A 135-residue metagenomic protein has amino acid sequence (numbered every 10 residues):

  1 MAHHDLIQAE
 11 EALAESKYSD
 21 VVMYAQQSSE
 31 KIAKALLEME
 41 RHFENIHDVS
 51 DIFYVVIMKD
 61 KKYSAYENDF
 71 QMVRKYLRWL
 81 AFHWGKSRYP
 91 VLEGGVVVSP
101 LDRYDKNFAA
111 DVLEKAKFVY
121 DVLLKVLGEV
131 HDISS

Functional and structural regions predicted by a protein language model:
M1-S135: Terminal alpha-helical segments
